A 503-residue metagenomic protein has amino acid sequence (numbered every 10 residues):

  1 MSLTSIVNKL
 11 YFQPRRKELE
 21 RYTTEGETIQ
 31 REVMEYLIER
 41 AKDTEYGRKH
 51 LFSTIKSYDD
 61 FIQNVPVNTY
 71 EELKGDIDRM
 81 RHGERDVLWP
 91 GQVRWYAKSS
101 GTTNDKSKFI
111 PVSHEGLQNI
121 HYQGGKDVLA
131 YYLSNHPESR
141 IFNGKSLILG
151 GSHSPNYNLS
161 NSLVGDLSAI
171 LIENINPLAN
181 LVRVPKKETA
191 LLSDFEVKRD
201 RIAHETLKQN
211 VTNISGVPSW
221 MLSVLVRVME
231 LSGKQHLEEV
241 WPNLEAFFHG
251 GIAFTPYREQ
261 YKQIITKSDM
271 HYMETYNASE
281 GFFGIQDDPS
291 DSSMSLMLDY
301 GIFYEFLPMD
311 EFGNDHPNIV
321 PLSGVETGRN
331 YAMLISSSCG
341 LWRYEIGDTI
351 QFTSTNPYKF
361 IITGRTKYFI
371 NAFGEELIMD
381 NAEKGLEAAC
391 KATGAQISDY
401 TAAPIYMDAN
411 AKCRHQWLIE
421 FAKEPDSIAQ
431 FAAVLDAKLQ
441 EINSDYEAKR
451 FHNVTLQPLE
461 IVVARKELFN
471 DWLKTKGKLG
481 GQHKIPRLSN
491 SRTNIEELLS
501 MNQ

Functional and structural regions predicted by a protein language model:
M1-S53, F61-N68, D76-R79, G83 (+1 more regions): Active-site glycine/GP-rich loop and adjacent strand/helix microenvironment that borders small-molecule binding pockets
T28, E32-Y96, S107-V112, N119 (+2 more regions): Active-site diphosphate/adenylate-binding microenvironment
R85-D86, D105-G116, E239, A246 (+1 more regions): Non-catalytic, beta-rich accessory domains that mediate macromolecular interactions or localization
A97-T103: Conserved helicase ATPase motor motifs in RecA-like P-loop NTPase domains
K106, F142-G144, N243-L244, M270: Short coil/turn connectors at secondary-structure junctions
E115-Q118, E424-P425: Short strand->helix junction
Y131-A179: Conserved AMP-binding loop of ANL adenylate-forming enzymes
